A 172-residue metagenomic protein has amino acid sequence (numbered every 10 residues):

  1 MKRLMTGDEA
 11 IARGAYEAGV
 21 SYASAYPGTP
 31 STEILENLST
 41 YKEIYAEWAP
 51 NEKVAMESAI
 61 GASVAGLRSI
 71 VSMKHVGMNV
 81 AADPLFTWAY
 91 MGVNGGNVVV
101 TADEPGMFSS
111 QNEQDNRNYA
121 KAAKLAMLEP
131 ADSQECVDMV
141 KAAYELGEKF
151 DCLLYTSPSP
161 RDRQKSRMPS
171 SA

Functional and structural regions predicted by a protein language model:
M1-S133, D138: Thiamine diphosphate
G28, E148, R161: Residue-level marker of positions within ordered structural domains that often coincide with functionally constrained
L146-L153: Conserved anion/nucleotide-ligand pocket segment
Y155-Q164: Conserved small/polar residues in nucleotide/adenosyl-binding loops
S166-A172: Hydrophobic alpha-helical segments, chiefly the membrane-spanning helices and signal/signal-anchor peptides
